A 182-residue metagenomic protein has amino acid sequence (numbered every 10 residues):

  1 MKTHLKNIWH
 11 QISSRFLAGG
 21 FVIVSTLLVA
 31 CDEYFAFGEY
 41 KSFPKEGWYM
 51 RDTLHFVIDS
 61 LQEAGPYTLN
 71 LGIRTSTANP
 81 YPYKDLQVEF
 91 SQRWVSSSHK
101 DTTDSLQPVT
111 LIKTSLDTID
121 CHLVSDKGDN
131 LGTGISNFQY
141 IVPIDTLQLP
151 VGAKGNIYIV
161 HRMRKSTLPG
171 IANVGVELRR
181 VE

Functional and structural regions predicted by a protein language model:
A18-T26: Bacterial N-terminal signal peptides
V29-A30: C-terminal motif of bacterial Sec signal peptides marking the signal peptidase cleavage site
T53, S60, T102-S105, T118 (+1 more regions): Coil residues (strongly favoring Ser/Thr
Q62-I73: Contiguous beta-strand segments within globular domains
I73-P80: Short amphipathic, basic-aromatic surface patches that mediate peripheral association with negatively charged
Y81-V88, I171: Short coil-to-beta strand junction motifs in C2/discoidin
I119-S125, N130-P143: A beta-strand/beta-hairpin structural motif
V151-K165, G170-R180: Internal, hydrophobic beta-strand segments that form the core of beta-sheet-rich folds
